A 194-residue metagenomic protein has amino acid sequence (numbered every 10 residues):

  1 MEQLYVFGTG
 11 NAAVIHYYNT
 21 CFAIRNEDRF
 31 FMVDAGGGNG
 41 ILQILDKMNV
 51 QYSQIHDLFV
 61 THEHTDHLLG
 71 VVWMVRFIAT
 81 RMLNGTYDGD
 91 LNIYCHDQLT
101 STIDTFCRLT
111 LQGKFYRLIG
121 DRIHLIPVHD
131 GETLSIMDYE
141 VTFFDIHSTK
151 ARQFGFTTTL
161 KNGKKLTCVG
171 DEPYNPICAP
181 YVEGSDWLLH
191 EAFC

Functional and structural regions predicted by a protein language model:
M1-M48, R152-D171, W187: Conserved beta-strand hairpin/beta-sheet module of binuclear metal-dependent hydrolase folds, prominently
L4, R122-L125, V141: Generic structural signal for residues in well-ordered beta-strands
V14-H16, G89, D97, T105 (+2 more regions): Active-site-proximal loop/helix segment associated with metal-binding centers of metalloenzymes
V33-G36, H56-H62, G70, H96 (+2 more regions): Active-site neighborhood of phospho(di)ester-bond hydrolases with catalytic His/Asp-centered motifs
G38, T65-D66, I146-H147, C194: Short glycine-rich anion-binding loops that position phosphate/pyrophosphate groups of nucleotides and phosphorylated
N39-N92: Active-site metal-binding motif and surrounding structural segment of the metallo-beta-lactamase
L42-Q43, L69, S101-D104, P176: Alpha-helical elements of the RecA-like P-loop NTPase motor core of helicases
R81-H124: Acidic/polar short surface loop at catalytic or gating sites that assists cofactor/ion binding and chemistry
